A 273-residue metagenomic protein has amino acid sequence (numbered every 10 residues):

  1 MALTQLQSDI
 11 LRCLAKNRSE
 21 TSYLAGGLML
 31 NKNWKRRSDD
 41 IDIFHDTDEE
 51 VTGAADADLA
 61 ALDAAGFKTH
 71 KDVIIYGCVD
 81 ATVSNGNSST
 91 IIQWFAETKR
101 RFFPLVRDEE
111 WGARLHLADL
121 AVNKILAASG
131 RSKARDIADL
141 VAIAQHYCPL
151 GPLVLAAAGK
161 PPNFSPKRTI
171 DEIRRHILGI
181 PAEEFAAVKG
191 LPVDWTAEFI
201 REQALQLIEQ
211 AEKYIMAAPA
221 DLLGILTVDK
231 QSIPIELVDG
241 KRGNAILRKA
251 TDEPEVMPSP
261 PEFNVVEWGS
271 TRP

Functional and structural regions predicted by a protein language model:
M1-P273: Compositionally biased terminal segments of proteins
